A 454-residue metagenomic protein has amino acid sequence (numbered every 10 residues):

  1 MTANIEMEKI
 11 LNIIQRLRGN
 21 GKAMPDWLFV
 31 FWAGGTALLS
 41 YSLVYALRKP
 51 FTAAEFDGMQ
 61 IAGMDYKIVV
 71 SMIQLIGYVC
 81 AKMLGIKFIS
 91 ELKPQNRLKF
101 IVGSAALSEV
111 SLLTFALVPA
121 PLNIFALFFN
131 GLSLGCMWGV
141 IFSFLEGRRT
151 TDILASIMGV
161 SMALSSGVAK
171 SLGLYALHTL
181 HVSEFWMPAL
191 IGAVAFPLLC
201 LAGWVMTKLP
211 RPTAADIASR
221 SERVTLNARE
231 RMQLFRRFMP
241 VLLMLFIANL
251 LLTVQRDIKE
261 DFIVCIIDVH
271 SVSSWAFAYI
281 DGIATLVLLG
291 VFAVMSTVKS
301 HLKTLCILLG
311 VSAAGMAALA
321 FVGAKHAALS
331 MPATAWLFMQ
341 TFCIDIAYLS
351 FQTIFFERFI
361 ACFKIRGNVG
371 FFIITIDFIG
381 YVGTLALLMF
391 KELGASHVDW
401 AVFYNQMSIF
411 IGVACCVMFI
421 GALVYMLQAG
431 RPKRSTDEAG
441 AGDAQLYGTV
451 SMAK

Functional and structural regions predicted by a protein language model:
T2-P25, L177-I247, I263, V269 (+2 more regions): Intracellular loop-helix junctions on the cytosolic face of multi-pass helical membrane proteins
M24-P50, F238-Q255: Pair of pore-lining "gating" transmembrane helices in MFS-fold secondary transporters
I68-I89, I283-V291: Central cavity-lining transmembrane alpha-helices of secondary-active solute carriers, predominantly the Major
A105-P119, G315-A328: C-terminal ends and interior cores of transmembrane alpha-helices in multi-pass membrane transporters/permeases
L122-M137, P332-Y348: Hydrophobic core of transmembrane alpha-helices in multi-pass small-molecule transporters, especially MFS/SLC-type
C136-R148, A347-F363: Intracellular juxtamembrane helix-capping segments at the cytosolic ends of symmetry-related transmembrane helices
D152-L177, T375-L387: Glycine-rich segments within core transmembrane alpha-helices of 12-TM secondary carriers
A276-S300: Transmembrane alpha-helices of Major Facilitator/SLC transporters
